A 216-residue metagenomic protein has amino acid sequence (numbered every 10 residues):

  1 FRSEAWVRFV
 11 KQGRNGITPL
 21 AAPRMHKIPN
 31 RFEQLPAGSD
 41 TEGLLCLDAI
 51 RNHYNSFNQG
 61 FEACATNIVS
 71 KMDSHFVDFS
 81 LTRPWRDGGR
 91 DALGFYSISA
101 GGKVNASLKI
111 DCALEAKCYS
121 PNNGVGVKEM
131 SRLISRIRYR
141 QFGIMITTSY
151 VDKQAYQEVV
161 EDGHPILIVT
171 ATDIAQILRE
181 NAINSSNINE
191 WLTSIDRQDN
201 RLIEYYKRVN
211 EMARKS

Functional and structural regions predicted by a protein language model:
F1-S216: Mixed-charge (Asp/Glu-Lys/Arg
